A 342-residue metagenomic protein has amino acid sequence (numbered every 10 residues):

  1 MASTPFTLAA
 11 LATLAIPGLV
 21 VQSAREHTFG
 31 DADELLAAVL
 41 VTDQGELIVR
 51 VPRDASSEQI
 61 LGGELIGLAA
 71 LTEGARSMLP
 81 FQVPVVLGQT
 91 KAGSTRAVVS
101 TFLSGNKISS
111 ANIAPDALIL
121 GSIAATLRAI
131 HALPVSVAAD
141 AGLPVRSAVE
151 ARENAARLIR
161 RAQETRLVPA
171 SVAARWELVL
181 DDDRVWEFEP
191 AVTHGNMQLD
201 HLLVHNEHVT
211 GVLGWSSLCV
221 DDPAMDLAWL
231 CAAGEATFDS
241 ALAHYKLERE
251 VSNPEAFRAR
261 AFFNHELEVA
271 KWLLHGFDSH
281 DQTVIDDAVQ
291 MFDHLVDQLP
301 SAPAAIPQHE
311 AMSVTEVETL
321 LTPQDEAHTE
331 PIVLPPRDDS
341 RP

Functional and structural regions predicted by a protein language model:
M1-I16, D297-P342: Regulatory N- and C-terminal appendages and interdomain linkers associated with kinase/kinase-like NTP transferase
T4-L19, V135-H194: An alpha-helical support segment within catalytic cores of ATP-dependent transferases
P17-H27: Conserved N-terminal boundary motif of the eukaryotic protein kinase catalytic domain
R25-G142: ATP-binding pocket architecture of kinase catalytic cores
D31-T42, I48-V49, V179-M225: Active-site acidic catalytic loop and adjacent metal/ATP-binding pocket of ATP-dependent phosphoryl transfer enzymes
A92, A97-I113, A132-S136, A155-E164 (+3 more regions): A glycine-centered beta->alpha junction motif in the catalytic cores of kinase/phosphotransferase enzymes
H205-E255: Active-site Asp-x-Gly
N253-F263: All-alpha amphipathic helical-bundle segments outside canonical DNA-binding/catalytic cores that form hydrophobic
